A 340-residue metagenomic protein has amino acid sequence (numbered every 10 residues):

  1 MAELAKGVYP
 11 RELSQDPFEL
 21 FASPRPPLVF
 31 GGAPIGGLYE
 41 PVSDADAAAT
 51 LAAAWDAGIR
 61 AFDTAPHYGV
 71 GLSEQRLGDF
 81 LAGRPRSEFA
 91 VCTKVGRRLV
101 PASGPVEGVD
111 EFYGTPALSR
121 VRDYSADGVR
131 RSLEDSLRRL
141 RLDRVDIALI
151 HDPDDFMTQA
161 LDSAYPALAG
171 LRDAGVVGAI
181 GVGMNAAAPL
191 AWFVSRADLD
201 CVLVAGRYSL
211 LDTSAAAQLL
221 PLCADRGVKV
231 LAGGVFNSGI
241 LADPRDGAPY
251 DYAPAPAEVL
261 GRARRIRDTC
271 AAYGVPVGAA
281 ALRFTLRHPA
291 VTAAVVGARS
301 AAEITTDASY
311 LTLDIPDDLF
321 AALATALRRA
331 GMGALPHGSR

Functional and structural regions predicted by a protein language model:
M1-K94, L99-P101: N-terminal binding-site loop/beta-alpha segment at the start of enzyme catalytic domains that lines or forms
E3-L13, P17, P153-R340: Beta/alpha (TIM)-barrel catalytic core signal, keyed to glycine-rich beta->alpha loops juxtaposed to Asp/Glu that bind
S23-L28, G58-R60, P85-F89, L142-D146 (+4 more regions): Short, well-ordered coil/turn segments that N-cap beta-strands
P41-A54, S125-R139, N185-W192: Short, acidic/polar
T93-P105, G234-G239: Short, solvent-exposed beta-strand-terminating loops
P101-F112, R245-A248: Short, flexible, mixed-charge acidic loops at enzyme active sites
E111-Y124, I266-R267: Short glycine/proline- and acidic residue-enriched helix-loop micro-motifs that form flexible lids or anion-recognition
L137-F156: Active-site groove signature of glycoside hydrolases
